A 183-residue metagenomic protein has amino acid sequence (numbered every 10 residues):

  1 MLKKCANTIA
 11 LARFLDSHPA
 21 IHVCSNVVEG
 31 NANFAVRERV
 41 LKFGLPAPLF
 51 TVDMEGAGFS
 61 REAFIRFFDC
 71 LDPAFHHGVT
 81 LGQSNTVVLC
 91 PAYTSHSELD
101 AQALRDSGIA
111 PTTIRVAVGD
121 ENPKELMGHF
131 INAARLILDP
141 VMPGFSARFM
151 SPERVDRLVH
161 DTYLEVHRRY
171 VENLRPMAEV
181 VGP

Functional and structural regions predicted by a protein language model:
L2, N7-P183: Non-catalytic terminal extensions of PLP-dependent enzymes
